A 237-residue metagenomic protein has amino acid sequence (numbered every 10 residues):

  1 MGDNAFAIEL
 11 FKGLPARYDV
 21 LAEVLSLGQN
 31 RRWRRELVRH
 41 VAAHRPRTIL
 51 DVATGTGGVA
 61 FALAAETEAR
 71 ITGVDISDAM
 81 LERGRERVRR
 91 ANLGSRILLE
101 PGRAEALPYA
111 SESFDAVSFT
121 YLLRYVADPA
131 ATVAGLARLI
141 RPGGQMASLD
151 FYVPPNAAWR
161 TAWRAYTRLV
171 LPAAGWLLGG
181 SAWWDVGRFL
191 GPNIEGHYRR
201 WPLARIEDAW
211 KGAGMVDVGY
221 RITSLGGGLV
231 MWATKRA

Functional and structural regions predicted by a protein language model:
A5, V153-A209, G219: C-terminal alpha-helical "lid/dimerization" subdomain adjacent to the S-adenosyl-L-methionine
R17, S26-R47: Conserved alpha-helix/loop element of class I SAM-dependent methyltransferases that forms part of the SAM/SAH-binding
T48-A106: Class I SAM-dependent methyltransferase SAM/SAH-binding core
E105-A116: A short acidic, Gly/Pro-enriched loop at the edge of an enzyme's catalytic core that lines a small-molecule cofactor
D115-P129: A short SAM/SAH-binding and catalytic strip from SAM-dependent methyltransferases
A130-P142: A short glycine-rich, Lys/Arg-flanked "PGG" loop and its adjoining helix->strand segment in the class I
G144-F151: Conserved beta-strand signature within the Rossmann-like core of class I S-adenosyl-L-methionine
A213-A237: Core SAM-dependent methyltransferase catalytic element
